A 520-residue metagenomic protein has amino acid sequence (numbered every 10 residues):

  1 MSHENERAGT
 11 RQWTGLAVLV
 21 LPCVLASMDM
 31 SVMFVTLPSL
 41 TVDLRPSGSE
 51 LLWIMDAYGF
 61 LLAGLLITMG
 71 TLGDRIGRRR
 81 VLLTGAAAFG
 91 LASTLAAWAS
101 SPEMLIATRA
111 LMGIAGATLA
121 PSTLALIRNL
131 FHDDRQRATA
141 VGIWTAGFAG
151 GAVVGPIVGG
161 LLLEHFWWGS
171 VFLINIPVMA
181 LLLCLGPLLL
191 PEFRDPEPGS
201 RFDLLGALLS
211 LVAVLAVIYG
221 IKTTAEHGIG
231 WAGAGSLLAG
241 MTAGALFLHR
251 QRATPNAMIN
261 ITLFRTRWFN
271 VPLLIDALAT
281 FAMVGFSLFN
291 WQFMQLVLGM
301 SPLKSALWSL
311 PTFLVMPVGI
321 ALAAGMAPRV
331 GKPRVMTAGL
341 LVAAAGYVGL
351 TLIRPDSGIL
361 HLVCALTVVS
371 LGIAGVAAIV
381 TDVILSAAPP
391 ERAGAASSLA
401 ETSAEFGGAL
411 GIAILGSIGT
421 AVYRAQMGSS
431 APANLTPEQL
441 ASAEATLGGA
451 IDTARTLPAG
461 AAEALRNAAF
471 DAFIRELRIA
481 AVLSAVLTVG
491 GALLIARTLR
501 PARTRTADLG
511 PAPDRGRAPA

Functional and structural regions predicted by a protein language model:
S2-A17, L21, S27, D382 (+1 more regions): Transmembrane-helix exit segments and adjacent C-terminal regions of multi-pass membrane proteins
L16-L61, W167, A232-G235, A243 (+2 more regions): Transmembrane core module of solute transporters
A17, G77-A86, P102-E103, L119-T123 (+3 more regions): C-terminal module of multi-pass small-molecule transporters
V24, D56-F60, A87, G142-G150 (+5 more regions): Transmembrane alpha-helical cores of Major Facilitator Superfamily
L40-T41, L72-G73, V158-F166, I221 (+4 more regions): Interfacial helix-cap and linker-helix signal at transmembrane-aqueous boundaries of multi-pass secondary transporters
L62, A88-A96, M112, V178-L182 (+3 more regions): MFS 12-TM fold signature
T71-L205: Helix-loop-helix hairpins in multi-pass membrane proteins, especially solute transporters
G142, E164-A282, F289, M300-P302 (+2 more regions): Hydrophobic transmembrane-helix bundles of small-molecule transporters
